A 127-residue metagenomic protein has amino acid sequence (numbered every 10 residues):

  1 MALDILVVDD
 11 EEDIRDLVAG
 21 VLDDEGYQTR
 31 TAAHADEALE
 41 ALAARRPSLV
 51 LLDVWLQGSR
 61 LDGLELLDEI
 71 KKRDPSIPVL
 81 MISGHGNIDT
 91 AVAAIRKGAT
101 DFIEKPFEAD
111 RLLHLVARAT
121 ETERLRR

Functional and structural regions predicted by a protein language model:
A2, R46-S48, K72-P78: His-Asp phosphorelay/catalytic-motif detector in bacterial-type signaling
L3, E11-R30: Two-component/phosphorelay signaling modules centered on CheY-like receiver
L6, T31-L49: Acidic, metal-coordinating helix/loop segments flanking the phosphotransfer/catalytic sites of two-component signaling
D9, D53-W55: Active-site residues of response regulator receiver
E40, D62-S76, A93: Short amphipathic alpha-helix used as the core "switch/output" element in two-component signaling
N87-D89, I103, F107-V116: C-terminal output helix
